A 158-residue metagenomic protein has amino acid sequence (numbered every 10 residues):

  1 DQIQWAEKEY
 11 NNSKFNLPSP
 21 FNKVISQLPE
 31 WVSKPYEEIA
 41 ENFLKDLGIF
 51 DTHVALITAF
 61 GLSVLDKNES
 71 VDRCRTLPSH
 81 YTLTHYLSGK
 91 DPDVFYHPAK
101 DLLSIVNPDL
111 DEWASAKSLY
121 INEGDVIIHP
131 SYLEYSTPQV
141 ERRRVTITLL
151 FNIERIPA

Functional and structural regions predicted by a protein language model:
D1-H53, N68-S70: Non-heme Fe(II)/2-oxoglutarate
G48-F60, F95: A short coil-to-beta-strand element that immediately follows conserved catalytic motifs
L56, L77-S79, R143: Residue-level preference for beta-strand/loop junctions
G61-I128, P138, I156: Catalytic core of non-heme Fe(II) oxygenases with the double-stranded beta-helix
L83-T84, R142-P157: A short hydrophobic beta-strand segment most commonly corresponding to one strand of the jelly-roll/cupin
Y135, Q139-E141: Asparagine-centered strand-capping/turn motif at beta-strand->loop junctions
